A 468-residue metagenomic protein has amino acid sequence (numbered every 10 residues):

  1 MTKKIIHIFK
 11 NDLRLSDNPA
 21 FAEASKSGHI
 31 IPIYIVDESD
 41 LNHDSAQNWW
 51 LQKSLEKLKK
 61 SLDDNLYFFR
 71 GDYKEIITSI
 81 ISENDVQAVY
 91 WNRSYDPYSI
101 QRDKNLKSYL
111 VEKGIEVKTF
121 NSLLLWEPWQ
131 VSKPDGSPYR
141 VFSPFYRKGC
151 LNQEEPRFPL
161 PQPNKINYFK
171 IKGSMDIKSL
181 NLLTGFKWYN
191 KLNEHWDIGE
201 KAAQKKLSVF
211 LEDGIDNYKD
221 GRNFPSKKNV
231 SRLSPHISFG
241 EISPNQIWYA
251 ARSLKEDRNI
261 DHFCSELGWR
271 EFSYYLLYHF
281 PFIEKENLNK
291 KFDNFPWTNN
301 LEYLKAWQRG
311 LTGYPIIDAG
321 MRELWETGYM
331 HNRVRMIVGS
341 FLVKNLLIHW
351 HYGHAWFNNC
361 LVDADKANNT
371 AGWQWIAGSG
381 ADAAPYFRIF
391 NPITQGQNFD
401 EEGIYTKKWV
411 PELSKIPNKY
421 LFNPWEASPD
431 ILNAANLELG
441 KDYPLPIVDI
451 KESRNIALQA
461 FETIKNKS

Functional and structural regions predicted by a protein language model:
M1-R157, N259, K451, Q459-I464 (+1 more regions): Trp/Phe/Arg-rich N-terminal binding region typifying the photolyase-homology
A20, S54, L58, A203-K206 (+8 more regions): Alpha-helical packing segments of well-folded alpha/beta enzyme cores
K74-D85, Y109-F120, P163-I177, G380-P385 (+1 more regions): Short secondary-structure transition/capping segments
I115, K228-N418: Active-site-proximal binding-pocket segments
I115, P138-K291, F399-D400, I404-S468: Glycine/tryptophan-enriched, flexible segments
